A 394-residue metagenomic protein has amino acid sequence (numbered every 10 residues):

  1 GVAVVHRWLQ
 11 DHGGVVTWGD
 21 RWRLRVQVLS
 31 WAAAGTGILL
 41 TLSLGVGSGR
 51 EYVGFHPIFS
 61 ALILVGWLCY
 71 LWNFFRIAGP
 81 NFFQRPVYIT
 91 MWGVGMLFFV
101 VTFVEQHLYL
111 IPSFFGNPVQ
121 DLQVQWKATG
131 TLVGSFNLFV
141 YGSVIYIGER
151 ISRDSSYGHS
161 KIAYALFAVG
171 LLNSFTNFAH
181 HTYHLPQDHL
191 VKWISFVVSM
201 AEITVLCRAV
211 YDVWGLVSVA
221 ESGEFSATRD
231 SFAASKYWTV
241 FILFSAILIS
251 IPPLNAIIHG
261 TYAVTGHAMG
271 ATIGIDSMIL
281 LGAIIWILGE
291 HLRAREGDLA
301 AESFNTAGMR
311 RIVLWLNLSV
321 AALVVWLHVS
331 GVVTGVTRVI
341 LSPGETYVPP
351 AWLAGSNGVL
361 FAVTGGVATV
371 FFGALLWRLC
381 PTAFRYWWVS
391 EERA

Functional and structural regions predicted by a protein language model:
G1-G13, G19-G45, H56-I77, T90-I111 (+6 more regions): Hydrophobic cores of alpha-helical transmembrane segments in multi-pass integral membrane proteins
V16, R23, S48-G54, E221-E224: Soluble secreted/lumenal catalytic domains with histidine-centered metal-binding or acid-base catalytic motifs
G49-S60, Q84-Y88, V119-K127, Q187-V198 (+1 more regions): Non-cytosolic membrane-interface motifs at loop->transmembrane helix junctions
A78-F83, I147-S155, L185, V217-E221: Inter-helical turn/loop segments and adjacent helix faces that build the functional surface of alpha-helical bundle
F114: Extracellular/oxidizing-compartment recognition motifs
V217-E224, H259-G260, I287-M309: Alpha-helical transmembrane segments
E392-A394: Short, intrinsically disordered terminal tails adjacent to the first/last structured region
